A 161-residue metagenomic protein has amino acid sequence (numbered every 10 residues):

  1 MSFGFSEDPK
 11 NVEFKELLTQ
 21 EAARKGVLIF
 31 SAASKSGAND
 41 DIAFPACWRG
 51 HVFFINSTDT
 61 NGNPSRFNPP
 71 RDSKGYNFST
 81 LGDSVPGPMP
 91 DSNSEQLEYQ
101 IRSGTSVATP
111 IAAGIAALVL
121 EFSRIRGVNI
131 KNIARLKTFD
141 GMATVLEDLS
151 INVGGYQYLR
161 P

Functional and structural regions predicted by a protein language model:
M1-P9, A23, F67-N68: Active-site microenvironments of hydrolase-like enzyme catalytic domains
M1-S2, F30-S34, I55-N56: Active-site neighborhood of phospho(di)ester-bond hydrolases with catalytic His/Asp-centered motifs
F3, N11, H51, E121-P161: C-terminal subdomain of the subtilisin-like protease fold in secreted/lumenal serine endopeptidases
G4-D8, K35, T60: Short glycine-rich anion-binding loops that position phosphate/pyrophosphate groups of nucleotides and phosphorylated
P9-I29, F44-C47, H51: Catalytic-core regions built around general acid/base machinery
V27, D41-R124: Extracellular S/T/G-rich loop segment that most often corresponds to the catalytic His/Ser-adjacent loop
S36-D40: Active-site environment of divalent metal-dependent phosphoester hydrolases
